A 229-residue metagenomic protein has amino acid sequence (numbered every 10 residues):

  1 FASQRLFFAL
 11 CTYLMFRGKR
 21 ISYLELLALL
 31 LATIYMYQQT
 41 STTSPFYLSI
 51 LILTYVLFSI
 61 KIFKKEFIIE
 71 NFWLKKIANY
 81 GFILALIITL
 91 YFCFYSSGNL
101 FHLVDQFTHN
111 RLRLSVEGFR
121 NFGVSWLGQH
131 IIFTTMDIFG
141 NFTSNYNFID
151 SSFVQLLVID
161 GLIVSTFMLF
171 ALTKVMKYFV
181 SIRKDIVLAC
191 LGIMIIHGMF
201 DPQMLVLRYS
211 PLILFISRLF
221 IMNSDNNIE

Functional and structural regions predicted by a protein language model:
F1-L10, I149-S152, L157-G161, Q203-Y209: Membrane-interface micro-motifs in multi-pass membrane enzymes
F1-T40, S44-F58: Alpha-helical transmembrane segments of multi-pass inner-membrane proteins
F16-L26, E66-K75, T173-C190: Membrane-interface helix-loop-helix junctions at transmembrane boundaries of multi-pass membrane enzymes, predominantly
R17-I21, I216-E229: A juxtamembrane structural motif centered on a specific transmembrane helix
L31-Q38, A85-Y91, L191-P202: Aromatic-anchored segments of alpha-helical transmembrane domains
Q38-Q39, Y55-V104: A membrane-periplasm/extracellular boundary helix in multi-pass inner-membrane enzymes that assemble envelope glycans
G98-D160: Long extracytoplasmic/lumenal interhelical loops at the membrane interface of multi-pass membrane proteins
I159-I195, L219, S224: Hydrophobic transmembrane alpha-helices and their immediate junctions
